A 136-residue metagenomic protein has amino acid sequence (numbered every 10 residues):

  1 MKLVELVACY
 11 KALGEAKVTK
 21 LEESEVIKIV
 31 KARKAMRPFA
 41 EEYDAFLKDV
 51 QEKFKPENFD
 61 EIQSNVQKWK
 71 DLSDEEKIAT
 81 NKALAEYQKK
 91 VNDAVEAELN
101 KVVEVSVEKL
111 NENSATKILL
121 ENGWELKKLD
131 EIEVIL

Functional and structural regions predicted by a protein language model:
M1-L136: A composition-driven surface/loop motif
